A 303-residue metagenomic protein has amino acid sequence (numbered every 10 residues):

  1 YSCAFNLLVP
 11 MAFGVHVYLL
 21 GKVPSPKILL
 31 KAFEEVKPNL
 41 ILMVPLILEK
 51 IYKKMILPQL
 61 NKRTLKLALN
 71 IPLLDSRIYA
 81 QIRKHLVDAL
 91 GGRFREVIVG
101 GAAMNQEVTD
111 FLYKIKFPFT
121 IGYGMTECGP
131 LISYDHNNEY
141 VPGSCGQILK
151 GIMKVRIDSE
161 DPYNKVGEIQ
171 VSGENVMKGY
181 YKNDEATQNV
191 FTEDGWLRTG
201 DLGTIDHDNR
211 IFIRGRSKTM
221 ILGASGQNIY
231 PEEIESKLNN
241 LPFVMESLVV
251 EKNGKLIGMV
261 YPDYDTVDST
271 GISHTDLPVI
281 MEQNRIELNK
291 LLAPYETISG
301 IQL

Functional and structural regions predicted by a protein language model:
Y1-H85: Conserved AMP-binding/adenylation subdomain of ANL enzymes
S2, L46, G100-V108, I121-H136 (+2 more regions): Conserved A3 ("GATE") glycine/threonine-rich loop of ANL adenylate-forming enzymes
A68-F117: Short gly/Ser/Thr-rich phosphate-binding loop of adenylate-forming enzymes
Y79, Y140-P142, V176-G200, P231-S236 (+1 more regions): Conserved ANL (AMP-binding/adenylate-forming) active-site segment centered on the GW(Y/F)…HTG consensus within
M104-Q106, Y113-F117, M125-G143, E160 (+2 more regions): Active-site loops of AMP-binding adenylate-forming
R156, P162-G223: Conserved ATP-binding/catalytic segment of the ANL
V176, R210-N239, T266-L277, P294-S299: Adenylate-forming
E246-G254, I286-L303: Conserved C-terminal "lid"/linker of ANL adenylate-forming enzymes
